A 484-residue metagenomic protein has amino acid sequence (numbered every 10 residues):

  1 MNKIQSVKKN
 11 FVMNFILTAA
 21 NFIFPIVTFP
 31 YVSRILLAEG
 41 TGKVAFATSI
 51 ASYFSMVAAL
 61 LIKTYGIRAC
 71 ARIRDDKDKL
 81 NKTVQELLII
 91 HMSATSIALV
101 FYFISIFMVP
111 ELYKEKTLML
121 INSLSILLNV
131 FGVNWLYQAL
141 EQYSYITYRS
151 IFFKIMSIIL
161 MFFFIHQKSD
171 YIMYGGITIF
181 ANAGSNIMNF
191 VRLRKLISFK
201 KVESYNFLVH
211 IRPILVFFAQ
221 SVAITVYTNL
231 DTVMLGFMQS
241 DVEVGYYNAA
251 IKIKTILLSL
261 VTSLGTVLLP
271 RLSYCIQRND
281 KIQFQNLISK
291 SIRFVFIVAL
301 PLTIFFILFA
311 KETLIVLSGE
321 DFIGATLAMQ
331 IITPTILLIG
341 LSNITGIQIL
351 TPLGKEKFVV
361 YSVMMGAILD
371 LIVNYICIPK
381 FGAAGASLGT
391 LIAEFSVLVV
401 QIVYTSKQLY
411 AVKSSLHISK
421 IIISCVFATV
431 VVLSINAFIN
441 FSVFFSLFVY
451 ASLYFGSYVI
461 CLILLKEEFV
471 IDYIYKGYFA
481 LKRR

Functional and structural regions predicted by a protein language model:
M1-I26, D78-N81, S204-Q220, A325 (+1 more regions): N-terminal membrane topogenesis motif
M1-K3, V7, Y171-T178, G184-T228 (+5 more regions): Interhelical loop/hinge segments that connect adjacent transmembrane helices in multipass membrane
I4, L127-S150, P334-M365: Membrane-interface junctions at transmembrane-helix termini in multi-pass inner-membrane proteins
S6-K63, L99, F103, I158 (+2 more regions): Signature of the first transmembrane helix
F29-P30, A59-D75, A250, T255-I292 (+2 more regions): Helix-loop junctions and terminal segments of transmembrane helices in multi-pass membrane transport/translocation
F46, S123, Y148-K195, P213 (+4 more regions): Hydrophobic alpha-helical transmembrane segments
S105-N122, F306-L338: Interfacial segments at transmembrane-helix termini and the short loops linking adjacent helices
L433-R484: Membrane-proximal transmembrane or re-entrant/amphipathic helices at the cytosolic face
